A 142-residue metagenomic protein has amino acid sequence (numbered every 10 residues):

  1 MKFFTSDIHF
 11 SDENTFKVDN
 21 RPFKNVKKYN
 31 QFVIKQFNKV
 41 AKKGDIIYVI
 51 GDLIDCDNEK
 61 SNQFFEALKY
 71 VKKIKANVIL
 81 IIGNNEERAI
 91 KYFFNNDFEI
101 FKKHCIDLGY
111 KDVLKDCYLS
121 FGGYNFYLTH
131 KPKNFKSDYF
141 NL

Functional and structural regions predicted by a protein language model:
K2-F10, N125-P132: Active-site-proximal beta-strand elements of phosphoester/diester hydrolases
T5, D12-K115: Core catalytic region of metal-dependent phosphoesterases/phosphodiesterases, especially metallo-beta-lactamase-like
N96, K102-L142: Conserved beta-sheet core of the metallophosphoesterase superfamily
